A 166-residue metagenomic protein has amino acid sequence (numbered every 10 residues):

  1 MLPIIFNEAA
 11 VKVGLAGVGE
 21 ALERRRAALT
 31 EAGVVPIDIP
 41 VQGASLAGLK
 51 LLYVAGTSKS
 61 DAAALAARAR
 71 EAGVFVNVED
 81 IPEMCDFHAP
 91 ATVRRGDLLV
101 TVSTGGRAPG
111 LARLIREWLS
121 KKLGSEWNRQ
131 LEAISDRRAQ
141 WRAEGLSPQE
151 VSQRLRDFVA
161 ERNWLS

Functional and structural regions predicted by a protein language model:
M1-P40: Hydrophobic, well-ordered beta-alpha structural blocks that scaffold small-molecule cofactor pockets
L22-R24, D61-A62, L111-A112: Short glycine/serine/threonine-rich phosphate/pyrophosphate-binding segments that cradle anionic phosphate groups
V41-Q42, D80-M84, G105-G106: Short, ordered loop/turn segments at secondary-structure junctions
Q42-G48: Short amphipathic alpha-helix with an adjacent loop that forms part of the alpha/beta core around
K50-T57, D86-R107: Short basic, glycine-rich beta-strand/loop surfaces that mediate nucleic-acid
L51-G56, A62-A89: ADP-ribose/adenylate-binding Rossmann-like module
G106-S166: An accessory alpha-helical subdomain
